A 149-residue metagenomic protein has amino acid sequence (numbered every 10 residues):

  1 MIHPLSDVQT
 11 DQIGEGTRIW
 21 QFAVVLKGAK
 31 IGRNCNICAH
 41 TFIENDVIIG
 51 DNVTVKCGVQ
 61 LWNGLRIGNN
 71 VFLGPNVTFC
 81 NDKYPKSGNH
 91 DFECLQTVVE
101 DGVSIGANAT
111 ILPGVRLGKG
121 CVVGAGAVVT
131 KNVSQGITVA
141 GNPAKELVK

Functional and structural regions predicted by a protein language model:
M1-P4, Q12-I13, I19-R116, N142-A144: Flexible, glycine/small-residue-enriched loop-and-beta-strand segment within the central core of proteins
C80-D82, N132, L147-K149: Residues that scaffold the ATP/ADP-binding catalytic core of kinase and kinase-like folds
A107, V122-A125, K145-V148: A general structural signal for short secondary-structure boundary/capping elements
K119-V122, V128-T130: Internal alpha/beta core interface subdomains
Q135-K149: Conserved beta-strand-loop-alpha-helix hinge in the C-terminal portion of ABC ATPase nucleotide-binding domains
